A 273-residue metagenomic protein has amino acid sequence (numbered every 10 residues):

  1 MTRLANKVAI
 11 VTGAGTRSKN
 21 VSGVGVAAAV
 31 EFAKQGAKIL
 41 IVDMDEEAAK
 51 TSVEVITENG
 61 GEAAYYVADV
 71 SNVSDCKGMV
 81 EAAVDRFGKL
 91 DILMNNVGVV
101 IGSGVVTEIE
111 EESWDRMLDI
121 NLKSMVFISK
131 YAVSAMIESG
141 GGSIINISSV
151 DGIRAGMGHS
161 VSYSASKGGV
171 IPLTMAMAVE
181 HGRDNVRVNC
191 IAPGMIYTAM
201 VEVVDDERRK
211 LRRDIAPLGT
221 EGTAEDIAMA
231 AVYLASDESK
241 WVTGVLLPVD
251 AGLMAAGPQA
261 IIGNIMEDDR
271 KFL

Functional and structural regions predicted by a protein language model:
R3-L40: Canonical Rossmann dinucleotide-binding motif of NAD(H)/NADP(H)-dependent dehydrogenases/reductases, specifically
S103, T243-L273: Short C-terminal tail/terminal secondary-structure segment of NAD(P)H-dependent dehydrogenase/reductase domains
G104-V106, S113-L118, R212: Substrate-binding pocket helix/loop in short-chain dehydrogenase/reductase
S129, S166, T174: Active-site helix of classical SDR
S134, I153, V179-E180, K240: Alpha-helical segment proximal to the catalytic Tyr-Lys
S149: Residue(s) in the substrate-gating loop at a strand-loop-helix junction that position the organic substrate next
R183, C190, L211-E238, V242 (+1 more regions): C-terminal helical subdomain
